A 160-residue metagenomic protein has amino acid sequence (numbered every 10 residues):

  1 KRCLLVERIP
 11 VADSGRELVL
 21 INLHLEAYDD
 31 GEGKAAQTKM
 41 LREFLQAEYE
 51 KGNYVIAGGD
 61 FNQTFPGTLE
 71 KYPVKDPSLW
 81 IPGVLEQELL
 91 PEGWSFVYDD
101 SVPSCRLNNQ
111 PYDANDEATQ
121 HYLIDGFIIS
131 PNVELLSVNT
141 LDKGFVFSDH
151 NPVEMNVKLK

Functional and structural regions predicted by a protein language model:
K1, E26-G33, D116: Acidic/histidine-rich helix-loop elements that form or flank divalent-metal/phosphate-binding sites at the catalytic
K1, G52, Q63-V146: Active site of divalent-metal-dependent phosphoester/diester hydrolases
K1-E17, L25: Structured beta-strand-rich core segments of catalytic domains in phosphoester-bond hydrolases
V6-D13, I129-P131, S148, M155-K160: Active-site beta-strand termini and strand-to-loop segments that position acidic
S14-L18, E50-V55: Loop/turn elements at helix/coil->beta-strand transitions in domains of secreted/extracellular proteins
L23-L25, G59-F61, N151: Active-site metal-binding loops of divalent metal-dependent hydrolases
D30-G33, G144-D149: Solvent-exposed loop/turn segments connecting transmembrane beta-strands in outer-membrane beta-barrel proteins
D30-G52: A long, amphipathic alpha-helix that forms part of the scaffold/cap immediately adjacent to metal-dependent active
